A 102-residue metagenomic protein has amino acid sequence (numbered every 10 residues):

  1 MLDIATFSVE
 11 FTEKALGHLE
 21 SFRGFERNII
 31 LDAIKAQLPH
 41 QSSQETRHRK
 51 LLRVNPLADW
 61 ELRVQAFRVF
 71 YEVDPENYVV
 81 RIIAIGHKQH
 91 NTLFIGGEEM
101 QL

Functional and structural regions predicted by a protein language model:
M1-A33: Arg/Lys-rich, positively charged N-terminal/basic patches that mediate binding to nucleic acids
M1-T6, N28, V64-R68, E72-L102: Enriched for short, Lys/Arg-rich terminal
E13, N55, G86: Residues at the C-termini of beta-strands that transition into short coil/loop
G17, A36, H40, H87-H90: Active-site micro-motifs of SAM-dependent methyltransferase domains
L19-R23, E61-R63, E72-D74: Short histidine-centered beta-strand/loop micro-motifs that create catalytic or ligand/metal-coordination sites
A36-E61: A short, surface-exposed loop/turn module that caps and links secondary-structure elements
